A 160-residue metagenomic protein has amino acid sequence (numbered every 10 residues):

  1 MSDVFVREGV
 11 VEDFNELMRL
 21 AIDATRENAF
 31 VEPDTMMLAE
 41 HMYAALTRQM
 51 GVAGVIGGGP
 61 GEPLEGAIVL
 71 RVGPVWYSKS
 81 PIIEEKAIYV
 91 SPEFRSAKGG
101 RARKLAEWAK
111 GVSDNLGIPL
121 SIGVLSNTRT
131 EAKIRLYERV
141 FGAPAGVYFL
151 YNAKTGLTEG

Functional and structural regions predicted by a protein language model:
D3-R19: A short beta-loop-alpha structural element at the N-terminal edge of CoA-dependent acyl/N-acetyltransferase catalytic
I22-Y43: Conserved GNAT-fold acetyl-CoA-binding loop/helix
M42-I56: A short helix-loop-beta-strand connector motif used in the catalytic cores of GNAT acetyltransferases and, in some
E62-G73: Conserved beta-strand in the GNAT
K79-E93: Conserved acetyl-CoA binding element of GNAT-fold acetyltransferases
V90, S96-G111: Conserved acetyl-CoA-binding loop-helix of GNAT-fold acetyltransferases
L105, A109, L120-K133, A153: Conserved beta-strand-loop-alpha-helix junction that forms the acyl-donor binding cleft
I134, E138-G160: C-terminal "cap" of GNAT-fold acetyltransferases
